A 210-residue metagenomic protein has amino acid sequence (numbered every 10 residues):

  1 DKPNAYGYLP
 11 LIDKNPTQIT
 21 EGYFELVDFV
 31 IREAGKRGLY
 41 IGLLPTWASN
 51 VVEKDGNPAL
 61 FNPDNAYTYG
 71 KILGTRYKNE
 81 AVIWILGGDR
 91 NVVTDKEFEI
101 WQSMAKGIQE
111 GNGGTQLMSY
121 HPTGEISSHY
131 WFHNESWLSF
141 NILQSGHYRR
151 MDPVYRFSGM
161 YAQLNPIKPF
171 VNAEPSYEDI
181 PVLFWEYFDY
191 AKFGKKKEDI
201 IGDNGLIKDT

Functional and structural regions predicted by a protein language model:
D1-D152, P166: Active-site mouth of glycoside hydrolases
E135-T210: Catalytic-core region of carbohydrate-active enzymes that cleave or remodel glycosidic bonds
